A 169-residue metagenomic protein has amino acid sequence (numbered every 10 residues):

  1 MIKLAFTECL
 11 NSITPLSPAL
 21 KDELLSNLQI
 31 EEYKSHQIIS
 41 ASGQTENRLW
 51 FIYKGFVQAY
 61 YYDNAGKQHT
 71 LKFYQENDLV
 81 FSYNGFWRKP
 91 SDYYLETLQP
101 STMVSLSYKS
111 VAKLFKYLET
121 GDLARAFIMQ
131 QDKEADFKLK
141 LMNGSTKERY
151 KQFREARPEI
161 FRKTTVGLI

Functional and structural regions predicted by a protein language model:
M1-K3, A19-E23, K54-A59, Q75 (+2 more regions): Short acidic/polar alpha-helix capping motifs at helix-coil junctions
M1-Q29, G85: Cyclic nucleotide-binding regulatory module and flanking cytosolic helices
K21, G66-K67, S82-G85, G121-L123 (+1 more regions): Short, flexible segments with low predicted structural confidence
E31-Y33, Y74, L106: Hydrophobic residues at beta-strand termini and immediately following loops that shape nucleotide-binding pockets
Q37-Q99: Cyclic nucleotide-binding regulatory domains
E96-I169: Polybasic "coupling" helices that flank or enter modular domains
